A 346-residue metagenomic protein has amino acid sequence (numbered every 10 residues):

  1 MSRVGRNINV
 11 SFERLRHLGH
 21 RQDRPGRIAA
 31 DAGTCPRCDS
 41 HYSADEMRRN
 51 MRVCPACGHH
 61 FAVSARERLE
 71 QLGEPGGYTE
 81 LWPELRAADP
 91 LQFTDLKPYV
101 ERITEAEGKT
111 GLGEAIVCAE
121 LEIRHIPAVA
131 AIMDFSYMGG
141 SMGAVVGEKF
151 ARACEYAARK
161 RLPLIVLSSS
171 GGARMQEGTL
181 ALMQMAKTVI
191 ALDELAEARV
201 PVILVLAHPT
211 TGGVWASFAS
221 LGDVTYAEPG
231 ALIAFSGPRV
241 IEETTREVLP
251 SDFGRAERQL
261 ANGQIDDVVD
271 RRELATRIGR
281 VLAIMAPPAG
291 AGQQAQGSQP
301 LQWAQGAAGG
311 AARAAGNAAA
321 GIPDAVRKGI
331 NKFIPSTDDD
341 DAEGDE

Functional and structural regions predicted by a protein language model:
M1-L112, E120-I123, R280-E346: Intrinsically disordered, low-complexity segments enriched in small/flexible residues
A30, T34, R49, V53 (+8 more regions): General structural feature for long, well-ordered alpha-helical segments within catalytic domains of soluble enzymes
G33, W82, V117-C118, A181-L182 (+1 more regions): Short acidic/polar alpha-helix capping motifs at helix-coil junctions
S40, D45, H59-F61, E67 (+20 more regions): Flexible, active-site-adjacent loop/turn segments at secondary-structure boundaries
G77, R161-L162, V200, Q264: Residue-level recognition of short, well-ordered coil/turn positions that link secondary-structure elements
V117-A196, I203: Cleft-lining beta-strand/loop regions that shape enzyme active-site pockets
S168-G290: Conserved catalytic cores of soluble enzyme domains, especially glycine-rich substrate-binding beta-alpha loops
